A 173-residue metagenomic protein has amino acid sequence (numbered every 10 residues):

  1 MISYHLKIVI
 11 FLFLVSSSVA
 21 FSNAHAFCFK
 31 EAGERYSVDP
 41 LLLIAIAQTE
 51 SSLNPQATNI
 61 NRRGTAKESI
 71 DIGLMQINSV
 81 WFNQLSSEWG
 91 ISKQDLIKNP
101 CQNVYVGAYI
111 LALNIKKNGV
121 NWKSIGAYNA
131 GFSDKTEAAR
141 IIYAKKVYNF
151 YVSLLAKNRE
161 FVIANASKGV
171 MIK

Functional and structural regions predicted by a protein language model:
M1-I10: Bacterial N-terminal signal peptides that target proteins for export
V9-S18: Bacterial N-terminal signal peptides
N23-K173: Catalytic glycan-binding domains that act on GlcNAc-containing polysaccharides
